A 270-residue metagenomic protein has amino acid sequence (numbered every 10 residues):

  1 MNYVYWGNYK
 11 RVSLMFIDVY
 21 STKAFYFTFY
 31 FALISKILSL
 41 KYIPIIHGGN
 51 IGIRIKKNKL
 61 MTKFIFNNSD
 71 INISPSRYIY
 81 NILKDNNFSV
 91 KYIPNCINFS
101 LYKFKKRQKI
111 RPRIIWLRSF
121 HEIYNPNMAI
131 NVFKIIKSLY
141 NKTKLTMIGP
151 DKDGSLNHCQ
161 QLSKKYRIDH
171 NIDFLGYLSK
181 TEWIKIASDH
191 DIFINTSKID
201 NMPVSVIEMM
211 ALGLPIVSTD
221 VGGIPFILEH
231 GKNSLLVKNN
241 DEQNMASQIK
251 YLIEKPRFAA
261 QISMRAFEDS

Functional and structural regions predicted by a protein language model:
Y78, C96: Carbohydrate-associated surface elements
K106-K137, L145-D151: Conserved donor-binding/catalytic core segment of Leloir-type glycosyltransferases
H158-L178: Nucleotide-activated donor-binding/catalytic signature segment of Leloir-type glycosyltransferases, i.e., the conserved
Y177-L178, K185-H190: Short alpha-helical donor nucleotide-sugar binding micro-motif in glycosyltransferases
K198: Aromatic "clamp/platform" in nucleotide-sugar-dependent glycosyltransferases that forms part of the donor/acceptor
P215-S218: Short hydrophobic beta-strand element within catalytic cores of glycosyltransferases and related nucleotide-activated
H230-G231, L235-E242, Y251-P256: Conserved acidic donor-binding segment of nucleotide-sugar-dependent glycosyltransferases
N244, Y251, F258-S270: A short, well-ordered alpha-helix in the C-terminal region of glycosyltransferases
